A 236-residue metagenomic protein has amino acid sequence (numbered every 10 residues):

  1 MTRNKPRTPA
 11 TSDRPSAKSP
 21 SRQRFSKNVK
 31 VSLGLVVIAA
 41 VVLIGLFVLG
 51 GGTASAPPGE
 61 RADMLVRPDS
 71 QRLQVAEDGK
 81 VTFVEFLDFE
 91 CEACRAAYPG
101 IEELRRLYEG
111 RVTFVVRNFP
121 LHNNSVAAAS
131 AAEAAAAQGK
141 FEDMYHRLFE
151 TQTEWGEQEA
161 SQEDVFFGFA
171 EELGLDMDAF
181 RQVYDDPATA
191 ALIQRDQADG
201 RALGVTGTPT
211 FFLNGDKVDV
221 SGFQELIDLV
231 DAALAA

Functional and structural regions predicted by a protein language model:
T2-L46, E171-A236: C-terminal cap of thioredoxin/glutaredoxin-like
T11, A17-S19, P58-D69: Glycine-rich, low-complexity intrinsically disordered regions
L43-A62: C-terminal region of N-terminal signal peptides and the immediate post-cleavage residues of exported proteins
A62, E92, T189: Short, flexible loop segments at the rims of nucleotide/cofactor-binding pockets, characterized by
D63-V81, R106: A short beta-strand-turn-helix
M64-V66, A96, L192: Short secondary-structure boundary/capping elements
R67-R72, G100-E102, D196-D199: A generic local structural motif
G79, V84-E90, R95-E171, T206 (+2 more regions): Structural alpha/beta surface segment adjacent to cysteine/selenocysteine redox centers across thiol/disulfide enzymes
